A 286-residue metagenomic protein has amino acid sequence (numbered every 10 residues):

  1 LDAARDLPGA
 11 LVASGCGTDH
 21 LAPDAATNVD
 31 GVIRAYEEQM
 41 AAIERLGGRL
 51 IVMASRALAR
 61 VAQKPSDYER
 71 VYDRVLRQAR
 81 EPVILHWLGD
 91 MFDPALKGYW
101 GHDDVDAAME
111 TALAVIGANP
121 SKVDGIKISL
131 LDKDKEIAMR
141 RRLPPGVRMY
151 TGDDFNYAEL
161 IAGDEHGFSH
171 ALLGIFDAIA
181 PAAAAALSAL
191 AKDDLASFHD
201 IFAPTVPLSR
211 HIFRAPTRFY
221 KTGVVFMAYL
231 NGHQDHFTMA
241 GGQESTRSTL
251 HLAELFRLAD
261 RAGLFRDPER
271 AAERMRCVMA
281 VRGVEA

Functional and structural regions predicted by a protein language model:
L1-D106, G241-R247, D260-A286: Active-site beta->alpha loop and helix N-cap motifs at the rims of alpha/beta catalytic domains
E37, E69-R70, E110, I137 (+1 more regions): Residue-level marker for well-ordered alpha-helical positions
I43, V75, I126, F198 (+1 more regions): Conserved, mostly hydrophobic/aromatic
R80, I84-F219: Catalytic alpha/beta core domains of metabolic enzymes, predominantly
E159-A286: Structured C-terminal cap/extension of enzyme domains
